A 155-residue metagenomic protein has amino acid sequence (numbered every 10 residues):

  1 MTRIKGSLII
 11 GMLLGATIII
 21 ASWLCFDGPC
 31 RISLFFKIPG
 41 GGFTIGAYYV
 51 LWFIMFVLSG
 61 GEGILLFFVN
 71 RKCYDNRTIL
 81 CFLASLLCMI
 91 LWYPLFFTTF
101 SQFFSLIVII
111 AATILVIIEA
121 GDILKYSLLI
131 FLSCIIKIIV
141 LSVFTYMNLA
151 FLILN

Functional and structural regions predicted by a protein language model:
M1-M12: N-terminal membrane topogenic signal
M1-R3, F67-R77, I123-L132: Membrane-interface helix-boundary motifs at transmembrane edges
L14-C30: Alpha-helical transmembrane segments of multi-pass membrane proteins
D27-G42: Membrane-interface helix termini and inter-helical loops of multi-pass transporters
G40-V57: Interfacial helix-start motif at the membrane-water boundary
G61-Y93: Helix-adjacent hinge/juxtasegments
Y93-F104, K125, L149-N155: Membrane-interface helix caps and helix-loop-helix hairpins in membrane proteins
L132-L152: Final/C-terminal transmembrane alpha-helix of multipass membrane proteins
